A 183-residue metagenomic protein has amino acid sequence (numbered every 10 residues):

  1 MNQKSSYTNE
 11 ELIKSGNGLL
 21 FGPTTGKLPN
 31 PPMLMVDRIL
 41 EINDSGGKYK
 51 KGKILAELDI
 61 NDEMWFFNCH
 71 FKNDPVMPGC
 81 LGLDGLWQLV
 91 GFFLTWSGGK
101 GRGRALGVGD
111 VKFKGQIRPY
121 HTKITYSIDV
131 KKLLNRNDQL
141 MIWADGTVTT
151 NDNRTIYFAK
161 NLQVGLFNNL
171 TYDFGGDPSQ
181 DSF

Functional and structural regions predicted by a protein language model:
M1-V76, W96, G101, K114-R118 (+3 more regions): Non-catalytic linker/capping segments at the edges of enzyme domains
N73-P75, L86-L89: Compact, glycine-rich, soluble single-domain proteins
G82, I117-T125: Short nucleic-acid-contacting surface segments enriched for D/E, G, S/T with interspersed K/R
L89-W96: Active-site catalytic microenvironments for nucleophilic, acid-base chemistry
A105-D110: Short, structured beta-strand/loop micro-motifs enriched in basic residues and often containing a Trp
